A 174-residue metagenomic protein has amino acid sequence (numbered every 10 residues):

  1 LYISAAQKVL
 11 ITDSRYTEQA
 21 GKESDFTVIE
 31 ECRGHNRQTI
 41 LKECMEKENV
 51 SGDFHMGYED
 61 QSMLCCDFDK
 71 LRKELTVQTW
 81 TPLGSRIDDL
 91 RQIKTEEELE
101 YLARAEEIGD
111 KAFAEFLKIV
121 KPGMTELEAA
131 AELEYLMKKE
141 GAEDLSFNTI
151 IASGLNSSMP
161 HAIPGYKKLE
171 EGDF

Functional and structural regions predicted by a protein language model:
L1-E46, E107-K111, K167: N-terminal accessory/capping or targeting/presequence segment of soluble
S4, V50-G52, E143-L145, S158-F174: Acidic/histidine-enriched ion/cofactor-binding microenvironments in catalytic or ligand-binding pockets
Y16, R86, L155, G165: A generic "binding-loop/recognition-motif" signal
Q19-G21, C66, M159-A162: Short helix/loop capping segments that flank catalytic or ligand/cofactor-binding pockets
D25, K70-K73, G165-Y166: Short, glycine/charged-enriched secondary-structure capping and boundary segments
T39-L145, N156: Flexible, acidic/His-enriched mid-domain "rim/lid" segments that flank
I151: Basic, ligand-binding patches in group-transfer machinery, especially extracytoplasmic/periplasmic segments
